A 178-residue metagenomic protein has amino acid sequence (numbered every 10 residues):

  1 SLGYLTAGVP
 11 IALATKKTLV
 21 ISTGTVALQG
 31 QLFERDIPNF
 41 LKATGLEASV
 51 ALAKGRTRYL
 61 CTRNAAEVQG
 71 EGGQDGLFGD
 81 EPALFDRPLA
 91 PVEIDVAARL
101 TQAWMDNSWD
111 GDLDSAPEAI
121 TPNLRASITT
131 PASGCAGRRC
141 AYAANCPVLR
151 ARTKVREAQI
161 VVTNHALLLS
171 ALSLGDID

Functional and structural regions predicted by a protein language model:
S1-A7, L19: Walker A/P-loop
S1-L2, L28-Q29, Y59-C61, L169-L172: Flexible loop/turn segments at secondary-structure boundaries
A7-I11, D36: Hydrophobic residues on the short alpha-helix immediately C-terminal to a glycine-rich phosphate/catalytic loop
K16-T18, T23-Q159: A substrate-engagement module of RecA-like helicase motors
V26, H165-A166: Alpha-helix N-cap/helix-start capping motif
L149-R156, A166-D178: Conserved helix/coil segment N-terminal to the catalytic DExD/H
